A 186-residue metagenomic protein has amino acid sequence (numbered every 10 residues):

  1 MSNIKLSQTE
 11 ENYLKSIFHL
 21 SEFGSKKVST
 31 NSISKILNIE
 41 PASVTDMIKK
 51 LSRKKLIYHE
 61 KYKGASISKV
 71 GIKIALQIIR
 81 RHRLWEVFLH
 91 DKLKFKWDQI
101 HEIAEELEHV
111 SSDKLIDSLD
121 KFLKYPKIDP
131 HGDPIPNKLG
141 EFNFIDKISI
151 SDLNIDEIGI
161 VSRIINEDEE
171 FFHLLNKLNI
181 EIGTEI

Functional and structural regions predicted by a protein language model:
I4-I39: N-terminal helix-turn-helix DNA-binding core of bacterial DNA-binding proteins
Y13, S68, I100: Residue-level signature of catalytic and energy-coupling elements of molecular machines, predominantly ATP/GTP-dependent
A42, D98: Key DNA-contact positions within bacterial/archaeal DNA-binding proteins
T45-K49: Short, hydrophobic-biased segments on the C-terminal half of alpha helices that form "recognition helices"
S52-K61: A short, conserved structural fragment
K63-H82: Basic, amphipathic "hinge/linker" alpha-helix immediately C-terminal to the N-terminal HTH DNA-binding motif
R81-K96, E102, E106-L115: All-alpha effector-binding/dimerization core of bacterial HTH-type transcriptional repressors
E108-I186: Mid-protein regulatory/catalytic core that forms ligand/cofactor-binding pockets and protein-protein interaction
